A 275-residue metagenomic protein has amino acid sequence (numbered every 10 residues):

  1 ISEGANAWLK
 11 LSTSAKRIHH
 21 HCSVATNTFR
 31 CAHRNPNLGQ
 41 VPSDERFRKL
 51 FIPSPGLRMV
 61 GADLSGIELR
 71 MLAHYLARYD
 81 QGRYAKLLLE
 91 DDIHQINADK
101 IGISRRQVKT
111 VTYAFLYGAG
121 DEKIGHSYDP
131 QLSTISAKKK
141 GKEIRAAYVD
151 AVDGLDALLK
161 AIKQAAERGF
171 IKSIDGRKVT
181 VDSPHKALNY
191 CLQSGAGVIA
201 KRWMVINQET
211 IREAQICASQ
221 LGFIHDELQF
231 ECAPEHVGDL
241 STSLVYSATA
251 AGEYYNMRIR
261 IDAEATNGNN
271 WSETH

Functional and structural regions predicted by a protein language model:
I1-G102, A161-E227, S241-A250: Acidic, glycine-rich two-metal-ion catalytic cores of nucleic acid-processing enzymes
G61-L64, T112, D121-I124, S219-A233 (+1 more regions): Catalytic palm active-site di-aspartate
L72, V108-L116, I144-Y148, L192: Short alpha-helical scaffolding segments that buttress acidic/His motifs in well-ordered protein cores
H74-Q81, Y113, Y117, D121 (+8 more regions): Short, well-ordered loop/turn and helix-capping segments at boundaries between secondary-structure elements and domains
D121, A137, G141, L155 (+4 more regions): Generic alpha-helical secondary structure
E122-L132, L228-L244: Catalytic palm subdomain of template-directed nucleic-acid polymerases, centered on the conserved carboxylate motif
Y128-E143: Short, basic interhelical loop/turn and adjoining N-cap of the next helix at nucleic-acid- or acidic-partner-contacting
Y148-A157, E235-H275: Polymerase palm active-site segment centered on the conserved acidic dipeptide of motif C
